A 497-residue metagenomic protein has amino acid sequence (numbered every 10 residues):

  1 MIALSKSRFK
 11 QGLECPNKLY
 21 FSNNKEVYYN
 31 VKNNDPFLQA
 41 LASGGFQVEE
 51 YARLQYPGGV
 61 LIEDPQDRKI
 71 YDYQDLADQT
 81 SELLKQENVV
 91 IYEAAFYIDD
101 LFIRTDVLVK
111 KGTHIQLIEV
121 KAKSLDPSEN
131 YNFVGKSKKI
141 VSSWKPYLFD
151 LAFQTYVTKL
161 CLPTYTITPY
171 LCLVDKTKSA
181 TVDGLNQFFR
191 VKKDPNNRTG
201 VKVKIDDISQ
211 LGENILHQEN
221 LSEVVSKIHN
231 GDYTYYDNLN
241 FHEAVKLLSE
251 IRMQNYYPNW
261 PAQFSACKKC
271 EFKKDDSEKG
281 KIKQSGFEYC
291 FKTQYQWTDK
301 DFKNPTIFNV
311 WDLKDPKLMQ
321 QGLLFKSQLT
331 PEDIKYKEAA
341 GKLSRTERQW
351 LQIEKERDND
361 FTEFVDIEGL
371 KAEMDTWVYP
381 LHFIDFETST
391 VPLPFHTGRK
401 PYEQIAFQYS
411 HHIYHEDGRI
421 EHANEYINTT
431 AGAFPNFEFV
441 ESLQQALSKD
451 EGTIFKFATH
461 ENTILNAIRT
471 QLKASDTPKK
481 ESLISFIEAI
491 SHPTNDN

Functional and structural regions predicted by a protein language model:
M1-I115, P305-V310, D315-L343: Metal-dependent nuclease catalytic cores that hydrolyze phosphodiester bonds in DNA/RNA, characterized by
E14-L19, L239-K300: Cysteine-cluster motifs in flexible loop/terminal segments that predominantly coordinate metals
F21-S22, S128, S277-K281, M319-Q320 (+2 more regions): Short helix/loop capping segments that flank catalytic or ligand/cofactor-binding pockets
L83-S226, H382, T388, P392-L393 (+3 more regions): Mg2+/Mn2+-dependent nuclease catalytic core
S209-Q263: Polybasic (Lys/Arg-rich)
W297-P380: N-terminal accessory regions of nucleic-acid-interacting proteins
G452-T459: Short glycine-rich phosphate-binding loop at a beta-alpha junction
Q471, P478-N497: Activity-critical C-terminal alpha-helical subdomain
